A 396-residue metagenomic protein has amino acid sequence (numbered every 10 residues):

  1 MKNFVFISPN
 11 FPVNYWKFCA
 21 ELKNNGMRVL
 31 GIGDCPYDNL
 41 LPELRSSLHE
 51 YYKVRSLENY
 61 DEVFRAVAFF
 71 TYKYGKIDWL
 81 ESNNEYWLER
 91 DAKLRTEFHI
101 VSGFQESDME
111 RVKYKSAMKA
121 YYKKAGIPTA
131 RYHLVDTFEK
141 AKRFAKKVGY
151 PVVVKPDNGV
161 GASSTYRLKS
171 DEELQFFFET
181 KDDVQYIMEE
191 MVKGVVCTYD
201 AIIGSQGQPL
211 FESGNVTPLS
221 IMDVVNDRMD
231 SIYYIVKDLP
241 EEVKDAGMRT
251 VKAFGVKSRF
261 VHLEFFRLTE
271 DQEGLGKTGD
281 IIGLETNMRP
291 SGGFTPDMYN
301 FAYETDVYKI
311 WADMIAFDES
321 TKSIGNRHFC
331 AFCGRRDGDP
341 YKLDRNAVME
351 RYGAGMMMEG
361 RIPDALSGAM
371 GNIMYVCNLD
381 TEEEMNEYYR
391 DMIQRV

Functional and structural regions predicted by a protein language model:
M1-Q105, E319, E382-R395: ATP-binding N-terminal substructure of ATP-dependent carboxylate-amine bond-forming enzymes
Y51-E58, H133-T137, Y166-K169: Short acidic-hydrophobic, aromatic-tinged amphipathic segments that line or gate anion-handling sites
E62, K140-A141, E173: Short acidic active-site motifs
F70-I77, K147-V148, K181-D183: Glycine-rich phosphate-binding loop signature in dinucleotide/nucleotide-binding domains
R95-S164: A conserved helix-loop-beta module that forms one wall/lid of the active-site cleft in ATP-utilizing catalytic domains
P128-A130, P151-V154, S163-T198, S220-S231 (+3 more regions): Conserved ATP-binding module of the ATP-grasp superfamily
E190-V256, F260, R267-D271, L275-T278 (+3 more regions): ATP-dependent carboxylate/phosphate-activation module, predominantly the ATP-grasp catalytic core and closely related
I310-V396: Peripheral (often C-terminal) accessory segments that flank ATP-dependent C-N-forming ligase machineries
